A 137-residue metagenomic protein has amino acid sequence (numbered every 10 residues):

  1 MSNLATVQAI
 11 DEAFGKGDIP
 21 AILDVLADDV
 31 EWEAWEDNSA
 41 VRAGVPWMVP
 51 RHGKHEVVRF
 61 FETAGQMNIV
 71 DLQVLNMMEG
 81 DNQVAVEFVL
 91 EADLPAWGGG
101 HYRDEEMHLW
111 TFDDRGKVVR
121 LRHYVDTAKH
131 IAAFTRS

Functional and structural regions predicted by a protein language model:
M1, E62-S137: A beta-strand edge to alpha-helix "cap/lid" segment located at domain peripheries
M1-D28, R136-S137: Short, low-complexity N-terminal intrinsically disordered segments enriched in polar/charged residues
L4, D28-D81: A solvent-exposed, acidic/Ser-Thr-rich amphipathic alpha-helical stretch
V7, D11-F14, L26, A34 (+4 more regions): Hydrophobic alpha-helical core bundles mediating ligand binding, dimerization, or RNAP-core interactions
V7-I10, I22, V30, G53 (+5 more regions): Hydrophobic pocket/interface hotspot
A9-E12, W47, M67, R120: Short, flexible active-site loop motifs that bind/organize anionic cofactors or intermediates
